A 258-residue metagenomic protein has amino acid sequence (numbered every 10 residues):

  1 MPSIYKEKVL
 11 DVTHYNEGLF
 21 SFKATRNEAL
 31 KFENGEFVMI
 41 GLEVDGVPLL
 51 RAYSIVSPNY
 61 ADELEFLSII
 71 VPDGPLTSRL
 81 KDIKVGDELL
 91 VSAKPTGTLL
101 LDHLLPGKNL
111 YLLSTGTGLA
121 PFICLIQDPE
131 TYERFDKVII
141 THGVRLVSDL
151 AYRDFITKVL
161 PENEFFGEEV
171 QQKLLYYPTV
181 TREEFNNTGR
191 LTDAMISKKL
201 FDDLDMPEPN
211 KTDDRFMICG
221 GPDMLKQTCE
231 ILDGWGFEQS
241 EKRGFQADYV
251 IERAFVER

Functional and structural regions predicted by a protein language model:
P2-D87: Ferredoxin-reductase
P2-S3, T141, S148-R258: Reductase modules of NAD(P)H-dependent flavoproteins
G35, G118, G221: Short, conserved phosphate/pyrophosphate- and ester-handling motifs at nucleotide-, phospho-/glycolipid
G46-Y53, T96-L104: Short, Lys/Arg- and Gly-enriched loop/turn segments at beta-strand edges
E88-L100, K108, D193-D203: Helix-loop module immediately N-terminal to the HCX5R catalytic loop in PTP-like cysteine phosphatase domains
L110-L113, M217: Conserved beta-strand elements of the Class I
T115-P121: Ser/Thr-glycine-rich phosphate-binding loops at phosphate-binding pockets of nucleotides, nucleotide cofactors
P121-E133: Histidine-anchored nucleotide/phosphate-binding helix
